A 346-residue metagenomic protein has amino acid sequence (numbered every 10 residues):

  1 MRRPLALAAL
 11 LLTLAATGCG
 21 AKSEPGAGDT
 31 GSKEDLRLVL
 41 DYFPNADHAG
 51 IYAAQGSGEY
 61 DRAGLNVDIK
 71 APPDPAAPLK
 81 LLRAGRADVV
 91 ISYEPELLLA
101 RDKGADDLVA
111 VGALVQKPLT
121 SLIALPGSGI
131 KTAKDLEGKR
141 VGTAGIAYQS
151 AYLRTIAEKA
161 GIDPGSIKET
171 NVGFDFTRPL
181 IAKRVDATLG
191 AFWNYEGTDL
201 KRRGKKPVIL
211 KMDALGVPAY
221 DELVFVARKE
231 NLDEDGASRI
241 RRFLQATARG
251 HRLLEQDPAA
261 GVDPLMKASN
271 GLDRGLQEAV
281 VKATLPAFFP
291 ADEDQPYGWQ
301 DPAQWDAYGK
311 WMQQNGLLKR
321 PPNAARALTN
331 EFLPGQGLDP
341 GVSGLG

Functional and structural regions predicted by a protein language model:
M1-T17: Sec-dependent bacterial lipoprotein signal peptides
G18-S23: Bacterial signal peptide processing site
P25-G173, T177-A182, D186-N194, L210-K211: Short, glycine-/small- and polar/acidic-enriched structural segments that line small-molecule recognition paths
D68, A76, A214, A279-L285 (+1 more regions): Short linear loop/turn motifs
P95, D175-R178, R184-G271: Pocket-lining segment of extracytoplasmic ligand-binding domains
A110, K168-E169, L254-L265, N323-A324: Surface-exposed patches in mature extracellular/periplasmic domains of secreted proteins
D233-N315: Secondary-structure end/capping motifs
W305-G346: Conserved C-terminal helix/tail region of periplasmic/extracytoplasmic solute-binding proteins
